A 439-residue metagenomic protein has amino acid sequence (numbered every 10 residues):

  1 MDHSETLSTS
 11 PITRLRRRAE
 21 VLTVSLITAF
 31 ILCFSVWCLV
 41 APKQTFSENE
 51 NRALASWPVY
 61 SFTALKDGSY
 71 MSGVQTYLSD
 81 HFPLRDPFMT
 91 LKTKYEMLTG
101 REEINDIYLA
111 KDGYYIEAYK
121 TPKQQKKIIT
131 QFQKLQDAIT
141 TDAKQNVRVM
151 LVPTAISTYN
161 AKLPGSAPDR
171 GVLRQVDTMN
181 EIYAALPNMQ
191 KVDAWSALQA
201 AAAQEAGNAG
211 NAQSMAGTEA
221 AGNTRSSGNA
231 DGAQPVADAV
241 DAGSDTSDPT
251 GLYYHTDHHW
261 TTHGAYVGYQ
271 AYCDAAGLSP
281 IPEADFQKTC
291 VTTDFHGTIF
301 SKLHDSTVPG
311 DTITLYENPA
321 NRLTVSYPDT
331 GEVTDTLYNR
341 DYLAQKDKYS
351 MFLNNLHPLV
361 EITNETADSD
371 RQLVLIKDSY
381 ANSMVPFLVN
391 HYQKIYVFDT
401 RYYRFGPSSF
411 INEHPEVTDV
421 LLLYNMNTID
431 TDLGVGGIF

Functional and structural regions predicted by a protein language model:
M1-F439: Extracellular glycan-modifying ectodomains
